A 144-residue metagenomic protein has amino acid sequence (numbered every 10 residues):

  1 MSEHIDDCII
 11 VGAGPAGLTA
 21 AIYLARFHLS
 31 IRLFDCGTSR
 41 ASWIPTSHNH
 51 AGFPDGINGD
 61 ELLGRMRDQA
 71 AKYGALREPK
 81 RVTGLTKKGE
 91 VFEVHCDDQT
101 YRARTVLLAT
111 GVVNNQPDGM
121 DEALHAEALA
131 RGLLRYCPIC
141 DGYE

Functional and structural regions predicted by a protein language model:
S2-C8, R77-E144: FAD-binding core/adjacent interface of flavoenzyme oxidoreductases
D6-E61: Beta1-alpha1 glycine-rich phosphate/pyrophosphate-binding loop at the start of Rossmann-like nucleotide-binding domains
T19, D68-Y73, Y136-C137: A short, N-terminal amphipathic alpha-helix
A25, A71, A128: Anion (oxyanion) recognition and catalysis
H28-S30, G74, R131: A generic structural signal for alpha->beta connector loops
S42-T100: N-terminal Rossmann-like dinucleotide/flavin-binding domain of flavoprotein oxidoreductases that bind FAD/FMN
